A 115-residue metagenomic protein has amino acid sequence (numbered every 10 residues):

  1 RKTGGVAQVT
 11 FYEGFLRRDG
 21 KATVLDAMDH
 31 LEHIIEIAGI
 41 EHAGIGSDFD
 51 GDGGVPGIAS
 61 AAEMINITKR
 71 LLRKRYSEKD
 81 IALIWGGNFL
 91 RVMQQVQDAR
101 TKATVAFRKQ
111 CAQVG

Functional and structural regions predicted by a protein language model:
R1-E36: Catalytic pocket-lining loop regions of alpha/beta-barrel enzymes, especially the amidohydrolase/enolase/GH5 lineages
T3-G5, G39-A43, D80: Short, well-ordered coil/turn segments that N-cap beta-strands
A7, I34, D48, I81 (+1 more regions): Conserved, mostly hydrophobic/aromatic
T10-F11, I37-A61: Short acidic/histidine-rich active-site segments
G14-R18, G51-G54, L90-V92: Flexible loop/turn segments at secondary-structure boundaries
A22-D26, P56-E63: Extracytoplasmic/periplasmic, Sec-exported soluble proteins
M28, I37-I40, N66-I67, L72: Substrate-binding and catalytic surfaces of secreted/luminal carbohydrate-active proteins
A59-G115: Mid-to-C-terminal alpha-helical segments outside catalytic/metal-binding sites
